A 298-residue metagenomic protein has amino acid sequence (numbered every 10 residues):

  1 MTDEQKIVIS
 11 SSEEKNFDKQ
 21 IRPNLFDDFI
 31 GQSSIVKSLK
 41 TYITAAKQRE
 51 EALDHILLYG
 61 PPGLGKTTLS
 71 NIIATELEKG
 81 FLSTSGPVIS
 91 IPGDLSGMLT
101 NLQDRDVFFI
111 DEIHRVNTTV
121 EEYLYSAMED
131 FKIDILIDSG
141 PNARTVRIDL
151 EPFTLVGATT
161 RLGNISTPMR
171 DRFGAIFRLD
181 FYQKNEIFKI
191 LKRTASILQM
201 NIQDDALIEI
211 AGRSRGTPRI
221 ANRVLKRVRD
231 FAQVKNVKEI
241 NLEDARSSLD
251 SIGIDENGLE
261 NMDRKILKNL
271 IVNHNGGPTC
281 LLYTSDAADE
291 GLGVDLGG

Functional and structural regions predicted by a protein language model:
F17, I21-H55: Pre-Walker A (pre-P-loop) alpha-helix and adjacent loop at the N terminus of AAA/AAA+ ATPase modules, a conserved
H55-L82, T100: Walker A/P-loop
D106-F131, N164-R170: Conserved AAA+/SF3 P-loop NTPase catalytic/coupling segment centered on the Walker-B
E121-D149: Conserved catalytic/switch belt of AAA+ P-loop NTPases
S166-I197, D204-I208: Conserved AAA+ ATPase core "coupling" helix
S214-K226: The conserved phosphate-sensing helix
F231-I252: Conserved C-terminal helix/linker of AAA+ ATPases
Y283-E290: Conserved small/polar residues in nucleotide/adenosyl-binding loops
